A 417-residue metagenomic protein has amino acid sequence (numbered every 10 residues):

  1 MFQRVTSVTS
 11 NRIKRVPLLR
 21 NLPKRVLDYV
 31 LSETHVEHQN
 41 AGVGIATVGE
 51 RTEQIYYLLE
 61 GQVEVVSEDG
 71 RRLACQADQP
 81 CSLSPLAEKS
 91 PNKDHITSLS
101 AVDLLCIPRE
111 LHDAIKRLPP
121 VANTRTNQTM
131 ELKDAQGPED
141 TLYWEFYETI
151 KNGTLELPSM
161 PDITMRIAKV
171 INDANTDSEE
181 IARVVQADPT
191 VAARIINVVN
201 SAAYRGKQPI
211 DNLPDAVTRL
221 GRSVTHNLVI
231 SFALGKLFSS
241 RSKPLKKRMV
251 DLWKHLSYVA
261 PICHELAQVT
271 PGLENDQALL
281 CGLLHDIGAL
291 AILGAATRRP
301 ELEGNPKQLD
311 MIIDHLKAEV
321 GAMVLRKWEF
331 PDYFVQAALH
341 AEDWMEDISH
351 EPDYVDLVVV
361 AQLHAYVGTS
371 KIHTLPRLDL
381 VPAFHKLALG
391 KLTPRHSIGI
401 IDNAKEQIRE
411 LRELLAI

Functional and structural regions predicted by a protein language model:
M1, R12, P17-L18, A383-I417: Terminal helices and disordered tails flanking the catalytic cores of nucleotide-processing hydrolases
M1-V36, N40: Cyclic nucleotide-binding regulatory module and flanking cytosolic helices
P17, P108-R109, G294, P331: Short, proline-centered helix/strand-breaking motifs
L18, H38-A101, H112: Cyclic nucleotide-binding regulatory domains
L27, H112-I115, A192: A generic structural signal for short hydrophobic patches within well-formed alpha-helices
T34, T52-E53, A278-L279: Short loop/turn microsegments at loop-to-beta-strand junctions
S90-P138: Acidic/histidine-enriched, beta-strand-rich ligand/metal-binding domains
V121-I287, A291-L380, L411, A416: Conserved alpha-helical "signature site" that marks functionally important helical segments or helix/loop junctions
